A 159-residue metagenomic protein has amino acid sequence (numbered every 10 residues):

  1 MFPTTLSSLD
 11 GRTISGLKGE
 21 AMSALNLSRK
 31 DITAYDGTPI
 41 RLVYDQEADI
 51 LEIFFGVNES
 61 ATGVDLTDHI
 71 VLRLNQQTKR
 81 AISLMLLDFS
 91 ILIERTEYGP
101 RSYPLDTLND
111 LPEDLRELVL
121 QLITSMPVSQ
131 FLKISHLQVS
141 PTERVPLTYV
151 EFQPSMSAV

Functional and structural regions predicted by a protein language model:
F2-H69, I91-Y98, Y103-V159: Intrinsically disordered terminal and processing segments
Q46, N75-Q76: Short, acidic, Ser/Thr-enriched surface-loop or helix-capping motifs
I70-L74: Hydrophobic/aromatic beta-strand elements that line small-molecule binding cavities or substrate pockets in beta-rich
L87-D88: A generic structural motif
